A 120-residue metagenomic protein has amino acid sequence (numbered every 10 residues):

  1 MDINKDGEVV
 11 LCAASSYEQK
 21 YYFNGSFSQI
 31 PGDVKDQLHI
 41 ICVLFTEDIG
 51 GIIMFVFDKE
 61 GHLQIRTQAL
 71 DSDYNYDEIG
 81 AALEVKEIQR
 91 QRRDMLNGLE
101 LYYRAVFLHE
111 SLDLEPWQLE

Functional and structural regions predicted by a protein language model:
M1-D48: Negatively charged, low-complexity tracts enriched in Asp/Glu with abundant Ser/Thr
N4-S15, Q19, Q37, D58 (+3 more regions): Membrane-targeting and insertion segments and their boundary/processing signals
S15, V34, C42, R90-R93 (+2 more regions): Generic low-complexity, intrinsically disordered sequence content enriched in small uncharged/hydrophobic residues
D36-L38, L44, Y76, L83 (+1 more regions): Mixed-charge, polar/low-complexity N-terminal
I49-A105, L114: Amphipathic protein-protein interaction modules
S111-E120: Short, highly charged C-terminal tails/helix-capping segments
